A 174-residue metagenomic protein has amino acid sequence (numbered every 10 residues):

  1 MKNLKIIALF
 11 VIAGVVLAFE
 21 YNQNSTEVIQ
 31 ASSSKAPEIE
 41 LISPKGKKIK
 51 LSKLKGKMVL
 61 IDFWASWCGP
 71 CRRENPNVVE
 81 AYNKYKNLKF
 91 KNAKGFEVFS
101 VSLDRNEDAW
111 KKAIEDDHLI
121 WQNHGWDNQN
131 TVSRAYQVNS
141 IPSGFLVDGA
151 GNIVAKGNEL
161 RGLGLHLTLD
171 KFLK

Functional and structural regions predicted by a protein language model:
M1-K5: Positively charged n-region of N-terminal signal peptides that target proteins for export
I6-A13: Sec-dependent N-terminal signal peptides
E20-S52, D170, K174: N-terminal "domain-start" segment that seeds a small globular fold
I42, D104, K111-V147: Short, internal strand/loop/helix patches that form the active-site neighborhood or redox-interaction surface
K50-R72, V78: Short active-site neighborhood of thiol/selenol oxidoreductases, capturing the structured segment around
M58-V59, F96, P142: Alpha/beta-hydrolase fold active-site loops
R73-S100, L167, K171-L173: Conserved helix-turn-beta segment immediately C-terminal to the redox Cys motif in thioredoxin-like folds
L146-K174: Thiol-/selenol-based redox modules, centered on thioredoxin-like and closely related oxidoreductase domains
